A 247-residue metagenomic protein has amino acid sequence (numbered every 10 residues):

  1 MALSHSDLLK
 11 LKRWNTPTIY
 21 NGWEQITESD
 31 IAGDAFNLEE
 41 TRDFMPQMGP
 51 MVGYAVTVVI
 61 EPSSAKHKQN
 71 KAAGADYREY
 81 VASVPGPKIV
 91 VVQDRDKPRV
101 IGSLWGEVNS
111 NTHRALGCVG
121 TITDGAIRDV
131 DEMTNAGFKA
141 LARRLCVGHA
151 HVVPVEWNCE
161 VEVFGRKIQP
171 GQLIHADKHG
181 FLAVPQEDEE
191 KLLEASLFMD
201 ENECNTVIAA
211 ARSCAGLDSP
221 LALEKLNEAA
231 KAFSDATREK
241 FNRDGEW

Functional and structural regions predicted by a protein language model:
M1-V84, I89, N202-E228: Intrinsically disordered, low-complexity regions enriched in acidic/Ser/Thr/Pro/Gln residues
S6-R13, E228-W247: Long, charged alpha-helical interface segments
W23, H113, Q172-I174: Buried hydrophobic positions in well-ordered alpha/beta secondary-structure cores of metabolic enzymes
D34, I60, V91-Q93, T121-G125 (+2 more regions): General beta-strand structural signal in soluble alpha/beta enzymes
Y80-G125: Extracellular/luminal Protease-associated
G102-W105, D124-G125, M133-N135, V152-V153 (+2 more regions): A short secondary-structure junction signal
T123, V130-F181: A contiguous pocket-lining binding segment that forms or flanks enzyme active sites
H175-G216: A hydrophobic, small-residue-rich beta->alpha segment in the mid-to-C-terminal subdomain of diverse proteins
